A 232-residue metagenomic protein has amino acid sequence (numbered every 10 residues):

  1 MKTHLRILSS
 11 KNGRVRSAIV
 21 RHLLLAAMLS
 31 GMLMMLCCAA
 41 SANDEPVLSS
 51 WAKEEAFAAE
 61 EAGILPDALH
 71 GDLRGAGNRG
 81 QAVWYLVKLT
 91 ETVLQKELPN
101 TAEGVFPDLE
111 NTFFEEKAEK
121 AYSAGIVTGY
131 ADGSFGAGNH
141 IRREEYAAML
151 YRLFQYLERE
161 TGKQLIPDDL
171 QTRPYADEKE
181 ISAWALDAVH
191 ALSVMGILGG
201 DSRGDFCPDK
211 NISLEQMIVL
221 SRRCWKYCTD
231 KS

Functional and structural regions predicted by a protein language model:
M1-A42: Gram-positive cell-envelope targeting signals
L33-K53, E61-V83, V87-E116, A124-E144 (+3 more regions): Feature responds to low-complexity, polar/acidic, surface-exposed segments characteristic of secreted/exported proteins
